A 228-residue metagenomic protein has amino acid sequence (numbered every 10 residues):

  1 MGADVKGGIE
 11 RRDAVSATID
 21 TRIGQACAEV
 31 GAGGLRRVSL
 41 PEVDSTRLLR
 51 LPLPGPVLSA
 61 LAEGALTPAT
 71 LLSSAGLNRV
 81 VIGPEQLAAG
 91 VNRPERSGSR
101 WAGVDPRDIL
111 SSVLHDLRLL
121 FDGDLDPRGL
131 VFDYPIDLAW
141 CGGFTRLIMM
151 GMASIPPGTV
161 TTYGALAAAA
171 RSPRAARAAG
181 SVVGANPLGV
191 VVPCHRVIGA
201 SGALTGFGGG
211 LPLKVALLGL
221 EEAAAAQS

Functional and structural regions predicted by a protein language model:
M1-S172, A224-S228: Basic nucleic-acid-binding alpha-helical/helix-turn surface characteristic of O6-alkylguanine DNA
A26, V160, V182, N186 (+2 more regions): Gly/Ser/Thr-rich beta-alpha loop segments that engage phosphate groups in nucleotides
Y163, R174-R177, R196: Short, cationic motifs built from Arg/Lys/His that form the positively charged side of catalytic pockets
R174-G189: Regulatory, non-catalytic segments
V190-V197: Short Lys/Arg-enriched helix C-cap and helix-to-coil transition segments that create basic nucleic-acid-contact patches
A200-S228: …primarily DNA-binding HTH/wHTH and HhH modules…
